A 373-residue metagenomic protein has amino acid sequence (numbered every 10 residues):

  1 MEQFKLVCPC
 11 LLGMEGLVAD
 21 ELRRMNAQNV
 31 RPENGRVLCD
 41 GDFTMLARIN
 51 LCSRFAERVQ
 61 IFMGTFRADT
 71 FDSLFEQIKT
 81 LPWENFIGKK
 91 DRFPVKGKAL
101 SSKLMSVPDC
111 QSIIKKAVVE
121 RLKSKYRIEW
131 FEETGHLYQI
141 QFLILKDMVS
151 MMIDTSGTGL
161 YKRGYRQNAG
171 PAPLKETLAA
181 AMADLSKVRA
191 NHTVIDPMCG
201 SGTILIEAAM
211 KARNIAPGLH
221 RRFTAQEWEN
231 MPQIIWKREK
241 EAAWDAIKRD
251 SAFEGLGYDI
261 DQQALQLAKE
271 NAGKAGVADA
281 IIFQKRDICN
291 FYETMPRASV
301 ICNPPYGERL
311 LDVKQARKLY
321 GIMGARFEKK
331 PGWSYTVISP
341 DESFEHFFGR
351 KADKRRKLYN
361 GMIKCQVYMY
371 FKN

Functional and structural regions predicted by a protein language model:
E2-H136: Non-catalytic nucleic-acid substrate-recognition regions in nucleic-acid-modifying enzymes
C10, D259, S339: Short beta-strand/turn micro-motifs composed of small residues that flank or help shape donor/cofactor-binding pockets
L22, V95, F142, N303 (+1 more regions): Residue-level signal for inorganic ion chemistry
L100-K103, T158-G159, P305-R309: A short, flexible beta-alpha/helix-coil linker loop
I140-S156, Y368: C-terminal edge-of-domain segments
M151-L185: SAM-dependent Rossmann-like transferase core, predominantly class I methyltransferases with a strong bias toward
L174-E293, E308-R309, Q315: Conserved S-adenosyl-L-methionine
D287-N373: C-terminal catalytic and target-recognition region of SAM-dependent MTase-like enzymes, primarily methyltransferases
